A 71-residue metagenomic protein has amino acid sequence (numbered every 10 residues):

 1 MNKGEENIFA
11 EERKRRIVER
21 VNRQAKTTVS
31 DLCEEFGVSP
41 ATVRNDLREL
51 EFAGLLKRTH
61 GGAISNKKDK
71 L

Functional and structural regions predicted by a protein language model:
N2-S30, E34-E35, P40-A41, N45-L71: HTH-adjacent hinge/linker in prokaryotic transcriptional regulators
